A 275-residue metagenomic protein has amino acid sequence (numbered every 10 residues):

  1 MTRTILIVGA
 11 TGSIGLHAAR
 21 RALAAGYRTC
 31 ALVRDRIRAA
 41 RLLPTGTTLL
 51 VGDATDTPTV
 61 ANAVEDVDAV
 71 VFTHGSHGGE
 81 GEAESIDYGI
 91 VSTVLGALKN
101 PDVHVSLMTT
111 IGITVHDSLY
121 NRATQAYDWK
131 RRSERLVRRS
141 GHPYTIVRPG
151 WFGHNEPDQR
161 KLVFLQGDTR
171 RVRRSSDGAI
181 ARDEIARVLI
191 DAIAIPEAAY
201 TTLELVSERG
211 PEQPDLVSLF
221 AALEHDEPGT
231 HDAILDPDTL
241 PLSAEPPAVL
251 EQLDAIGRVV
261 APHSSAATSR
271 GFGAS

Functional and structural regions predicted by a protein language model:
T2-R3, V103: Nucleotide donor/acceptor-binding cores
R3-Y27: N-terminal Rossmann NAD(P)H-binding glycine-rich loop of SDR-like oxidoreductase domains
T4, T11, S176-D177, R182-S275: Mid/C-terminal beta-alpha module of Rossmann-like enzyme folds, strongest in SDR-family dehydrogenases/epimerases
L6, A10, A31-T93, A97: NAD(P)H-binding glycine-rich loop region in Rossmannoid oxidoreductase-like domains and their noncatalytic homologs
G9, V33, T109, V206-S207: Short beta-strand/turn micro-motifs composed of small residues that flank or help shape donor/cofactor-binding pockets
I14, V70, V137, V147 (+2 more regions): Non-catalytic, hydrophobic alpha-helical segments
D56, I90, S133, A181-E184: Conserved cofactor-binding/catalytic machinery of classical short-chain dehydrogenase/reductase
S76-D168: Glycine-/Pro-rich loop/turn segments that contact NAD(P) or position catalytic residues in Rossmann-like domains
